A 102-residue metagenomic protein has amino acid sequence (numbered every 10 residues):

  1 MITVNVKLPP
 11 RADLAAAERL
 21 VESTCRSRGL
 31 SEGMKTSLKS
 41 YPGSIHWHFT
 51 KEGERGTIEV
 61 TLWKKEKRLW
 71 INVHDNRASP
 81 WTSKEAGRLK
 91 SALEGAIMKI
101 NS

Functional and structural regions predicted by a protein language model:
M1-F49: Negatively charged, low-complexity tracts enriched in Asp/Glu with abundant Ser/Thr
V4-V6, V21, I58-V60, L69-I71 (+1 more regions): Hydrophobic beta-strand residues in large extracellular and virion-surface proteins
L8-A12, G53, D75-R77: Beta-strand elements of well-folded, non-transmembrane domains
R26-G33, G53-G56, K99-N101: Short secondary-structure junctions
L38, I45, V73, L93 (+1 more regions): Non-catalytic effector/regulatory segments
Y41-K65: Basic/aromatic recognition patch in beta-strand/loop cores that engages polyanionic ligands
G56-K84: Intrinsically disordered, low-complexity regulatory segments enriched in Ser/Thr/Pro and charged residues
S79-S102: A conserved amphipathic terminal alpha-helix motif
